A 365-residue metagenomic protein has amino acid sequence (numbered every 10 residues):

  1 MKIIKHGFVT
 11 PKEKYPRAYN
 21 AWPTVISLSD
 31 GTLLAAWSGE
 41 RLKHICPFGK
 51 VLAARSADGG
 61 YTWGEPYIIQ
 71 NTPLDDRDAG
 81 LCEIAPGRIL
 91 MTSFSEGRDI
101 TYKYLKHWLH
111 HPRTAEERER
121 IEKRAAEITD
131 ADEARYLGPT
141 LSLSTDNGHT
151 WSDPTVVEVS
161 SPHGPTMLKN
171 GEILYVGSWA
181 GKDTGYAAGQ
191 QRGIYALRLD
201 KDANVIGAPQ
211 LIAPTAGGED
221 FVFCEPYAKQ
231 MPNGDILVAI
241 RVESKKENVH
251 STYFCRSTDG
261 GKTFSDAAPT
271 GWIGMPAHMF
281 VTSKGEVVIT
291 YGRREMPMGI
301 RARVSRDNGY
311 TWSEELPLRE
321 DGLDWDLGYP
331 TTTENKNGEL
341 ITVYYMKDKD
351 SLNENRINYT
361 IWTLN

Functional and structural regions predicted by a protein language model:
M1-N365: Asp-box/BNR beta-propeller blade signature and adjacent active/binding-site loops in extracellular glycan-interacting
